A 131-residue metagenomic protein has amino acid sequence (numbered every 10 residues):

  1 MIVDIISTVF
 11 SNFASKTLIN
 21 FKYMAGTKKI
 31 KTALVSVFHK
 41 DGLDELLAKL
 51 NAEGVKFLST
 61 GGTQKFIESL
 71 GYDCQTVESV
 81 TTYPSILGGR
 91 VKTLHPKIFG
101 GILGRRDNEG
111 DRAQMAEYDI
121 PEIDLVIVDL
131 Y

Functional and structural regions predicted by a protein language model:
V3-F10: Intrinsically disordered, low-complexity segments enriched in serine/proline and basic residues
N12-Y23: Short, Lys/Arg-enriched N-terminal segments with co-localized hydrophobic residues within the first ~10-30 amino acids
N20, A48, S85-I86: Short secondary-structure boundary micro-motifs
Y23-M24, A116: Short, flexible, glycine/charge-rich loop motifs used to bind or transfer phosphoryl groups or to couple energy/partner
M24-V80: N-terminal glycine-/serine-/threonine-rich phosphate-binding loop
G62-Y131: Glycine-rich nucleotide/cofactor/substrate-binding loop typically near the N-terminus or early in the first domain
